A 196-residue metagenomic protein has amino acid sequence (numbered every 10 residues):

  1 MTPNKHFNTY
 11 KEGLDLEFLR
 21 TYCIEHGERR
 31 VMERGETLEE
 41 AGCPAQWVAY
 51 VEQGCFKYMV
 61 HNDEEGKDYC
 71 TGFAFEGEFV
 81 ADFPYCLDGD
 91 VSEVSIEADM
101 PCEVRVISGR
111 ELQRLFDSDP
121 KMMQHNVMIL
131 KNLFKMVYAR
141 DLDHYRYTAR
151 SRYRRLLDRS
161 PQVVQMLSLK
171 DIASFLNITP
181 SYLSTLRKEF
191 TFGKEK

Functional and structural regions predicted by a protein language model:
M1-R29, Y85: Cyclic nucleotide-binding regulatory module and flanking cytosolic helices
R30, A49, G72, E97 (+3 more regions): Residues that recognize and position ribonucleotide moieties
T37-A98: Cyclic nucleotide-binding regulatory domains
M59, D82-F83, R114-L115, L156 (+1 more regions): Residues that scaffold the ATP/ADP-binding catalytic core of kinase and kinase-like folds
E78-F79, E111, Y182: Short, well-ordered alpha-helical scaffold segment located in the soluble/lumenal catalytic or ligand-binding core
S92, E111-T148, R152: A small-molecule sensor/coupling module
Y147-K196: Phosphate-/nucleic-acid-contacting segments
